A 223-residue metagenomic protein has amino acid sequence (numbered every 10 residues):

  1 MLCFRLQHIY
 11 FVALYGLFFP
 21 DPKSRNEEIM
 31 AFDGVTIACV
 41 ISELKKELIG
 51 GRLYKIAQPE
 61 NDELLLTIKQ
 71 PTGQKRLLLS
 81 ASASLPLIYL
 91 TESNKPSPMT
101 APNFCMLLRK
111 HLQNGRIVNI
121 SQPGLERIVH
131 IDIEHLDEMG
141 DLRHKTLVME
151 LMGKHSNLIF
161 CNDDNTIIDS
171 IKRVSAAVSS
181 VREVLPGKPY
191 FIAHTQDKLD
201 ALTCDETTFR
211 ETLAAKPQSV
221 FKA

Functional and structural regions predicted by a protein language model:
Q7-I29: Short, Lys/Arg-enriched N-terminal segments with co-localized hydrophobic residues within the first ~10-30 amino acids
Y10, Y15, Y54, Y89 (+1 more regions): Sequence-level detector for tyrosine residue identity
R25-E27, P71-A223: Phosphate/anion-contacting hairpin/loop surfaces
V35-P96, T100: A structured, charge-rich N-terminal accessory region that forms the first stable segment of a protein and links
